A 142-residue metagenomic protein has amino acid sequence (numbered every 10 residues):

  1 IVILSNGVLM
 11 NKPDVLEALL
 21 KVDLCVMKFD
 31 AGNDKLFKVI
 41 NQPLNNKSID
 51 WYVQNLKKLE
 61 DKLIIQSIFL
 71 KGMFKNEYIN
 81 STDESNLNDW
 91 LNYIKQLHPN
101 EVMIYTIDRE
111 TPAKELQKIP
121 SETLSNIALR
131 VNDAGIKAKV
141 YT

Functional and structural regions predicted by a protein language model:
I1-Y105, E110-Q117: Conserved AdoMet/S-adenosylmethionine-binding subsite of the radical SAM
P120-T142: Binuclear metal-ion centers of metallo-dependent hydrolases, dominated by the metallo-beta-lactamase
